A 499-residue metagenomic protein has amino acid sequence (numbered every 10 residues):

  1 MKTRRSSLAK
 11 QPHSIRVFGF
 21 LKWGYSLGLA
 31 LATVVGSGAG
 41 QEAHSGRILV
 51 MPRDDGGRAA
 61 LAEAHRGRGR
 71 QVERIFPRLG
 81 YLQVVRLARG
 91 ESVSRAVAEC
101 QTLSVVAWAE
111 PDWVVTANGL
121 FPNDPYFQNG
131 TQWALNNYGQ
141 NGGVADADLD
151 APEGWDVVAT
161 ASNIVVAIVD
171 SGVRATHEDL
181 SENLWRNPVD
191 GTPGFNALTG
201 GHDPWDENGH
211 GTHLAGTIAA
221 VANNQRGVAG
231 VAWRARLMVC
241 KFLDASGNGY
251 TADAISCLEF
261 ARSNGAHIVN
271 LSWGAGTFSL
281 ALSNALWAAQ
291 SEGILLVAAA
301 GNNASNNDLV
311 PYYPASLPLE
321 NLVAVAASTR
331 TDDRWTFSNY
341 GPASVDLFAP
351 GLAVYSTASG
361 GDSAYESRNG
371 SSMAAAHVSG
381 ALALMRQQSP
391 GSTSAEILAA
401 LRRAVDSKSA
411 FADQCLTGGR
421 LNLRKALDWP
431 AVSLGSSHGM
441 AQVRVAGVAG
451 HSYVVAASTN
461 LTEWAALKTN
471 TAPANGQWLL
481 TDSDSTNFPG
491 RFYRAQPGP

Functional and structural regions predicted by a protein language model:
M1-F20: N-terminal secretory signal peptides that target proteins for export/translocation
K22-V34: Bacterial N-terminal signal peptides
G38-N123, T131, E153, S162 (+1 more regions): Inhibitory N-terminal propeptides of secreted protease zymogens
V50, V85, C100, V106-A109 (+16 more regions): Residue-level detector of buried hydrophobic side-chain packing in well-ordered secondary-structure elements
P122-M238, F242-G249, D253-I268, W287 (+7 more regions): Active-site core segment of subtilase-fold serine proteases
V239, S256-A285, E292-I294, N321-A324 (+3 more regions): C-terminal subdomain of the subtilisin-like protease fold in secreted/lumenal serine endopeptidases
I294, Y312-Q387, G391: Extracellular S/T/G-rich loop segment that most often corresponds to the catalytic His/Ser-adjacent loop
D428-P499: Short, composition-biased motifs enriched in small/polar/acidic residues
